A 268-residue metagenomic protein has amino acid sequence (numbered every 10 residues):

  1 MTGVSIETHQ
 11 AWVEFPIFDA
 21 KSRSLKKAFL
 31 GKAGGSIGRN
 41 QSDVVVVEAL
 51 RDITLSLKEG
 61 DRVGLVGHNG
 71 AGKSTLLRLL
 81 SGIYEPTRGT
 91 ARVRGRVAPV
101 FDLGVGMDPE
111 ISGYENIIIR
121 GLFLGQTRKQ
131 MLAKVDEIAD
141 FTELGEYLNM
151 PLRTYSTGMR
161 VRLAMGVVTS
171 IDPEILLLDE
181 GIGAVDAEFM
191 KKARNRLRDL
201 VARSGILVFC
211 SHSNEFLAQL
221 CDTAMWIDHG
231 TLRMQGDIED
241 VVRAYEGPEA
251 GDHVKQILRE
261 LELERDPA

Functional and structural regions predicted by a protein language model:
T2-E48, E239-L263: Pre-NBD coupling/linker segments of ABC/ABC-like ATPases
K26-S36, I118, Q130-Y147, G166: Conserved ABC ATPase "signature" region
V66-H68: The feature captures the beta-strand-to-loop junction immediately N-terminal to the Walker
S211-H212: H-loop/switch region of ABC-family ATPase nucleotide-binding domains
Q219-W226: Conserved catalytic segment of ABC-fold P-loop ATPases
H229-G230, Y245: Conserved ABC ATPase "signature" C-loop
Q235-G236: ABC ATPase "signature
